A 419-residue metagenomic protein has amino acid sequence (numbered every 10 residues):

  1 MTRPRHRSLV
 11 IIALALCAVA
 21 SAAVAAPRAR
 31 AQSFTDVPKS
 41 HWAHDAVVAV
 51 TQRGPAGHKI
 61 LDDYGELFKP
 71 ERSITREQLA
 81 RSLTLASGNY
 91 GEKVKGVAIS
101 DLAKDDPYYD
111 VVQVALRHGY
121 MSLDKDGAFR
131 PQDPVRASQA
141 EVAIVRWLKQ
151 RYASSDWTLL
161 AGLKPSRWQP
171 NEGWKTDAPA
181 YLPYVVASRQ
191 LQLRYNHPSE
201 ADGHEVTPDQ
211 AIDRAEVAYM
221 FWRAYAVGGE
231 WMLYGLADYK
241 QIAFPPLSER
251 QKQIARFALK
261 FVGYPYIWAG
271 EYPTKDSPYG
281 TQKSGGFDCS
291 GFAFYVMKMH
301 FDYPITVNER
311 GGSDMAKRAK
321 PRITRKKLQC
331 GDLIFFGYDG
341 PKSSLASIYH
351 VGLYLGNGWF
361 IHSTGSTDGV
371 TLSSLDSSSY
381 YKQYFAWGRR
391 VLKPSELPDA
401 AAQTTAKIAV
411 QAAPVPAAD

Functional and structural regions predicted by a protein language model:
T2-A13: Bacterial N-terminal signal peptides that target proteins for export
I11-S21: Bacterial N-terminal signal peptides
A25-H44, K59-A80, T84-D110, M121-E141 (+5 more regions): Feature responds to low-complexity, polar/acidic, surface-exposed segments characteristic of secreted/exported proteins
R28-A31, S199-A201, A218-I267, R389-D419: Intrinsically disordered, low-complexity, Pro/Ser/Thr/Asn/Gly/Ala-rich spacer/linker segments adjacent to signal
H44-Q52, E77, R81, D110-R117 (+10 more regions): Solvent-exposed, polar/charged alpha-helical surfaces in well-ordered, non-transmembrane soluble domains, broadly
T51-A56, T84-E92, L116-Y120, V145-A153 (+6 more regions): Sec-exported extracytoplasmic/periplasmic mature domains
L102, I267-C330, G340-K342, Q383-Y384: Catalytic cysteine-centered active-site loop
I212, V217, R223, E309-D314 (+3 more regions): Aromatic- and glycine-rich peptidoglycan recognition patches
